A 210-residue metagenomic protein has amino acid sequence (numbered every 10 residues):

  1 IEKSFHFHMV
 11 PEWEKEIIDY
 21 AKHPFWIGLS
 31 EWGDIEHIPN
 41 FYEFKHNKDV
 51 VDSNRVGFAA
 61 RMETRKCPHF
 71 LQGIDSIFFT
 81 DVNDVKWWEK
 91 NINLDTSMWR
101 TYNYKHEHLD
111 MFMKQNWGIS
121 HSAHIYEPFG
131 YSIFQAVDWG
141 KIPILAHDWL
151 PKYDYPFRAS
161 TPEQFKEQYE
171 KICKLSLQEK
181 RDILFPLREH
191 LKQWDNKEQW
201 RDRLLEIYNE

Functional and structural regions predicted by a protein language model:
F7-H37: A short, active-site helix/loop in glycosyltransferases that binds the activated sugar's phosphate group
L29-K48, N83-V85: Short beta-strand->alpha-helix junction loop in the catalytic core of nucleotide-activated group-transfer enzymes
N47-K66, D75-I77: Conserved donor-binding/catalytic core segment of Leloir-type glycosyltransferases
E63, H106-E107, I119-S132, L145-Y155: Nucleotide-sugar-dependent
N83, N91-Q115, H124-E127: Conserved active-site histidine-acidic residue motif and adjacent donor-binding/catalytic loop of glycosyltransferases
D138-A146: Short hydrophobic beta-strand element within catalytic cores of glycosyltransferases and related nucleotide-activated
K152-K171: Change "using UDP/GDP/dTDP sugars" to "using nucleotide sugars
E163, K174-N209: A charged, aromatic-enriched C-terminal amphipathic alpha-helix characteristic of glycosyltransferases across folds
